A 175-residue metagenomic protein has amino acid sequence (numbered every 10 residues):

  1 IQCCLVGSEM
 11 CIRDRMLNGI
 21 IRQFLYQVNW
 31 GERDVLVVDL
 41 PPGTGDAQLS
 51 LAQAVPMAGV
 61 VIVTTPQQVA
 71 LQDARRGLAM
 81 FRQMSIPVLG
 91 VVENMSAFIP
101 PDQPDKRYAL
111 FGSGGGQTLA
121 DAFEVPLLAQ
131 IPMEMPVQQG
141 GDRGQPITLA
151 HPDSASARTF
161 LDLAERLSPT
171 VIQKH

Functional and structural regions predicted by a protein language model:
I1-G7, C11-I12: Single conserved hydrophobic/aromatic residue that forms the stacking wall/gate of nucleotide- or nucleobase-binding
I12-N18: Short glycine-rich substrate-engagement loop in P-loop NTPases that contacts/grips substrate
I20, D73, A155, T159: Charged catalytic carboxylate motif
Q23, Q27-W30, D34-G140: Conserved catalytic-core segment of NTP-binding enzymes
L127-A129, L149, R158: Short boundary/hinge segments that flank catalytic cores
R143-D153: C-terminal boundary of histidine-terminating zinc-finger modules
D153-K174: Histidine-centered active-site loop/cap adjacent to the catalytic His in serine esterases/O-acetyl transfer systems
